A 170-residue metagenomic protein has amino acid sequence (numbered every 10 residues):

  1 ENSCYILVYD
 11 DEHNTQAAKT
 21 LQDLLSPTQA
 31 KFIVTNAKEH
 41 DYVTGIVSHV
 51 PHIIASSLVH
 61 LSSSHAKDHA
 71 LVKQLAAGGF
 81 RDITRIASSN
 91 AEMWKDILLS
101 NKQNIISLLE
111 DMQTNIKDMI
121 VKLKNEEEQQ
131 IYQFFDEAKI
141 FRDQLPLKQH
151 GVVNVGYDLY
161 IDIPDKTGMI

Functional and structural regions predicted by a protein language model:
N2-I86: Internal alpha-helical scaffold of NAD(P)-dependent oxidoreductase catalytic cores
E12, Q16, Q103, D165-M169: A generic structural signal for alpha-helix starts
D23, P27, D118-V121, I140: A generic structural signal for well-ordered alpha-helical segments enriched in polar/charged residues
Y42-G45, Q133, E137: Amphipathic alpha-helical interaction segments
S48-H52, E110, K117, D136-D143: Generic structural signal for well-ordered, non-transmembrane alpha-helical segments in soluble/cytosolic regions
V59, V121-K124, D143-H150: Charged/polar positions within long, soluble alpha-helices
D68-D136, L159: Interdomain hinge/lid region at the active-site interface of Rossmann-like NAD(P)-dependent oxidoreductases
F141-I170: A conserved regulatory-domain signal marking ACT and ACT-like small-molecule sensing domains and adjacent regulatory
